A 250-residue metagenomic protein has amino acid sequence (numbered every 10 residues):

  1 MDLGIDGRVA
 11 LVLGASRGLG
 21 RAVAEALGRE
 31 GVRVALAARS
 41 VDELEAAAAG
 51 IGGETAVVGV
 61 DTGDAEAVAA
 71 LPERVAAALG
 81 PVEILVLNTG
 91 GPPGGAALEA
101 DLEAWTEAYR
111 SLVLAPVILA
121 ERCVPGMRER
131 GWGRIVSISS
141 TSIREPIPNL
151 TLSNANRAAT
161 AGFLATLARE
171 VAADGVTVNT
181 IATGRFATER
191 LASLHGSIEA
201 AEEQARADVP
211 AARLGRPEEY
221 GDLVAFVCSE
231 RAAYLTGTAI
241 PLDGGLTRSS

Functional and structural regions predicted by a protein language model:
M1, E145, A225, T236-S250: Short C-terminal tail/terminal secondary-structure segment of NAD(P)H-dependent dehydrogenase/reductase domains
S16-R17: Conserved glycine-rich cofactor-binding loop
A96-Y109, A201, A205: Substrate-binding pocket helix/loop in short-chain dehydrogenase/reductase
A120-E121, A165: A short, exposed helix-loop element centered on a Lys and neighboring polar residues
P125, R169-E170, A233: Alpha-helical segment proximal to the catalytic Tyr-Lys
V136-T160, L164-A173, R185: Catalytic loop of short-chain dehydrogenase/reductase
A172, T177, L235-G237: Short, small/polar-rich loop/turn modules that mediate ligand/substrate recognition or access, typified
